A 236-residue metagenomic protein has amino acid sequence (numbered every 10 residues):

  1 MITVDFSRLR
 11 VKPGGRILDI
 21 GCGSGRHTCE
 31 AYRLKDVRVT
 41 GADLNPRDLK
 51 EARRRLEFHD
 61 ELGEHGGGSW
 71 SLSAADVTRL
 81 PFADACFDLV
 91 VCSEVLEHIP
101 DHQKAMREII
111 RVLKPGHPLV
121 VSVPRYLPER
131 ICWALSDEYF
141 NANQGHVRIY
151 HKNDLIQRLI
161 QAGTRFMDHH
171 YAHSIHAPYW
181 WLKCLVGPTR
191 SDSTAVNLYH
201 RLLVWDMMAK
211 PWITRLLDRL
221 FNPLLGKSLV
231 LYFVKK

Functional and structural regions predicted by a protein language model:
T3-I131, L231-V234: Conserved SAM-binding loop
R53, T78, I109-I110, V147 (+3 more regions): Solvent-exposed, non-membrane alpha-helical residues enriched in polar/charged side chains
E57-D60, D137-F140, C184-P188: Short, hinge-like loop/turn segments at secondary-structure boundaries
V77, G145, Y150, G226-S228: A conserved catalytic-core signature of glycosyltransferases
P124-R148, Q157-R158: Short, glycine-/aromatic-enriched active-site segment of Class I SAM-dependent methyltransferases
A134, H173-K236: A C-terminal cap/extension of S-adenosyl-L-methionine-dependent methyltransferases that defines the acceptor-substrate
R158-T164: A structural motif corresponding to the C-terminal end of an alpha-helix and its immediate exit/capping segment
T164-S174: Conserved S-adenosyl-L-methionine
